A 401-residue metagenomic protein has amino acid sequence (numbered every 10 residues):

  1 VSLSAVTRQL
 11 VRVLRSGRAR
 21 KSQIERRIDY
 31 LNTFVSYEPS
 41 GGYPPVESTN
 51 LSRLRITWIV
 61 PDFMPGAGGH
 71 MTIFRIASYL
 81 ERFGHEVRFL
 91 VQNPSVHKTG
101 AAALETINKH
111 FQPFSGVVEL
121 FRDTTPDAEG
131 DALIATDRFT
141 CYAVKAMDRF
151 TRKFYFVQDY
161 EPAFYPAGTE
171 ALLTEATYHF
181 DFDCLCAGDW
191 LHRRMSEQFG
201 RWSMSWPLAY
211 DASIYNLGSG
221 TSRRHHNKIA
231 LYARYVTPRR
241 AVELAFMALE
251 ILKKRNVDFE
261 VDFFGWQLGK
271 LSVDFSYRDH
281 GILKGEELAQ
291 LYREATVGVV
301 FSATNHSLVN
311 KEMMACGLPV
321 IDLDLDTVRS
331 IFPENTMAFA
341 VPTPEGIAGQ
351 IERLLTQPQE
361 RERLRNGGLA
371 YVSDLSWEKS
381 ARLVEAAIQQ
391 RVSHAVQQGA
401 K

Functional and structural regions predicted by a protein language model:
V35-E47, P162-G168, M204-H226: Acidic anion/phosphate-binding donor-loop and adjacent secondary structure in glycosyltransferase catalytic cores
T72, F89, E197-R201, S205-G285: Conserved catalytic-core segment of nucleotide-activated headgroup transferases in glycan assembly
F121-E129, A167-L185: Membrane-proximal helix-turn-helix segments that form the acceptor-binding/catalytic region of lipid-linked
F139, A143-V144, F164, F180-S203: A short, active-site helix/loop in glycosyltransferases that binds the activated sugar's phosphate group
R293-N305, L318: Acidic donor-binding loop of glycosyltransferase active sites
E312, L325-F339: Short acidic/histidine- and often glycine-rich active-site loop of Leloir-type glycosyltransferases that engages
E334-E345, R353-P358: Conserved acidic donor-binding segment of nucleotide-sugar-dependent glycosyltransferases
T356-Q390: A charged, aromatic-enriched C-terminal amphipathic alpha-helix characteristic of glycosyltransferases across folds
